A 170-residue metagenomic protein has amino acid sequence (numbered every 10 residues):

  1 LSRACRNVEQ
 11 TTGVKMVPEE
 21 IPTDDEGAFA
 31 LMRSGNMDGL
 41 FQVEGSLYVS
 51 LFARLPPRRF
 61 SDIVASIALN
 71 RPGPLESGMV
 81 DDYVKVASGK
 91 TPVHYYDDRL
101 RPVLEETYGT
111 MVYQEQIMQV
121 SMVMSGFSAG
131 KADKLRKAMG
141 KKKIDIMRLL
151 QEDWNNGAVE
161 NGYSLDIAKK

Functional and structural regions predicted by a protein language model:
L1-K170: Mg2+-dependent phosphoryl-transfer active-site scaffold
